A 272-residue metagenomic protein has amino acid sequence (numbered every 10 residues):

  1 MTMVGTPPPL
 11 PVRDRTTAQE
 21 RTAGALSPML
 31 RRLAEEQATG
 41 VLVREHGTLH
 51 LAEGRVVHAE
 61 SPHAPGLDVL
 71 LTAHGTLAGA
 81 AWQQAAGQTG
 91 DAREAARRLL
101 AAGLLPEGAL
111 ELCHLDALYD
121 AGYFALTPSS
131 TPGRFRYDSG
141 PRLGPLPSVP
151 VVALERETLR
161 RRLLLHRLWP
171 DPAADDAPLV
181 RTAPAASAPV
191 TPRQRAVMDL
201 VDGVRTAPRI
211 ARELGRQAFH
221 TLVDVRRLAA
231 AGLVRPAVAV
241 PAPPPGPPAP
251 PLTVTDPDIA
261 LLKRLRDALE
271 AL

Functional and structural regions predicted by a protein language model:
M1-L272: Acidic, Ser/Thr/Pro-enriched low-complexity segments and adjacent helix/loop capping patches that create flexible
